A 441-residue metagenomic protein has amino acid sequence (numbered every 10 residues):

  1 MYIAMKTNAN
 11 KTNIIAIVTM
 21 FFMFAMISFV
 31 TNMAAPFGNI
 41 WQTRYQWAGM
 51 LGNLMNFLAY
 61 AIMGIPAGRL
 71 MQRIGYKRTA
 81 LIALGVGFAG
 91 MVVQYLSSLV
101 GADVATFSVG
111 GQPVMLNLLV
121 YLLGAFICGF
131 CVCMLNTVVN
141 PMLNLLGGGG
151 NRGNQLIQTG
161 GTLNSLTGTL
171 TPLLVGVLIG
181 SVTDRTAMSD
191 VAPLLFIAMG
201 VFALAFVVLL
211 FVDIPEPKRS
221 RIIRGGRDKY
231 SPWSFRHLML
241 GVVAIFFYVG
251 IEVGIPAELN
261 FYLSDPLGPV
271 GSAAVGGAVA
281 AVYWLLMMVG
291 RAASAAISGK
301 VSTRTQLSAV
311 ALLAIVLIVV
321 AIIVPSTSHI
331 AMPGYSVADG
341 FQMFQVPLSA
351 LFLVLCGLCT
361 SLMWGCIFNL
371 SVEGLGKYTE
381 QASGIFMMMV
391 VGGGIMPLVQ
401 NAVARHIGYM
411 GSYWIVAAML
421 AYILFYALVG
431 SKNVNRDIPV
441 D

Functional and structural regions predicted by a protein language model:
I15-T43, N136-N140, I255-L263: Extracytoplasmic
A34-A35, S234-A281, M288: Extracytoplasmic gate region of multi-pass secondary transporters
L51-M71, A281-A293, G392: Central cavity-lining transmembrane alpha-helices of secondary-active solute carriers, predominantly the Major
I62-R78, I179, V289-T303, S328 (+1 more regions): Helix-to-loop junctions at the C-terminal end of transmembrane segments in multipass secondary transporters
G85-V114, L313-Q342: C-terminal ends and interior cores of transmembrane alpha-helices in multi-pass membrane transporters/permeases
M134-G148, T360-G376: Intracellular juxtamembrane helix-capping segments at the cytosolic ends of symmetry-related transmembrane helices
G153-D213: Helix-loop-helix hairpin linking two adjacent transmembrane segments in secondary transporters
